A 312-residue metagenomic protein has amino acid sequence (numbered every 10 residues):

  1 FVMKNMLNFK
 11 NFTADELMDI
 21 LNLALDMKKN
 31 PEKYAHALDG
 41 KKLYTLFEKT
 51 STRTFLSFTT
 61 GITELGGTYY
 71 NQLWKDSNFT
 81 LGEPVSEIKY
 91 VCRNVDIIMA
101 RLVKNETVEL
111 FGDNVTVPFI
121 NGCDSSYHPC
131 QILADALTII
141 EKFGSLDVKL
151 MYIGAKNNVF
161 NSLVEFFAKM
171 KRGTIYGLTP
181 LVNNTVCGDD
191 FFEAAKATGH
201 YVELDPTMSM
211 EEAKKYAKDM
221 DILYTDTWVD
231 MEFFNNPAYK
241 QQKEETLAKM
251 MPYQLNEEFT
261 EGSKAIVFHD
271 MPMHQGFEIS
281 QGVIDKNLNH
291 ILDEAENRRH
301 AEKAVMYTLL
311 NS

Functional and structural regions predicted by a protein language model:
V2-L56: Positively charged, low-complexity intrinsically disordered leader regions
H36-I140, Q275: Phosphate/diphosphate ligand-binding glycine-rich loop within oxidoreductases
A37-L43, L146-V148, R172, K264: Phosphate-coordination loops involved in phosphoryl transfer and adenosine-cofactor binding
E48-T60, E141-T225, M231-F233: Glycine-rich phosphate/diphosphate-binding loop of Rossmann-like nucleotide-binding domains
L65, N94, N114-T116, K171 (+3 more regions): Short, structured coil segments at secondary-structure junctions
K196-G282: Rossmann-like adenosine-cofactor binding region
K264-S312: Adenosine-phosphate binding glycine-rich loop
